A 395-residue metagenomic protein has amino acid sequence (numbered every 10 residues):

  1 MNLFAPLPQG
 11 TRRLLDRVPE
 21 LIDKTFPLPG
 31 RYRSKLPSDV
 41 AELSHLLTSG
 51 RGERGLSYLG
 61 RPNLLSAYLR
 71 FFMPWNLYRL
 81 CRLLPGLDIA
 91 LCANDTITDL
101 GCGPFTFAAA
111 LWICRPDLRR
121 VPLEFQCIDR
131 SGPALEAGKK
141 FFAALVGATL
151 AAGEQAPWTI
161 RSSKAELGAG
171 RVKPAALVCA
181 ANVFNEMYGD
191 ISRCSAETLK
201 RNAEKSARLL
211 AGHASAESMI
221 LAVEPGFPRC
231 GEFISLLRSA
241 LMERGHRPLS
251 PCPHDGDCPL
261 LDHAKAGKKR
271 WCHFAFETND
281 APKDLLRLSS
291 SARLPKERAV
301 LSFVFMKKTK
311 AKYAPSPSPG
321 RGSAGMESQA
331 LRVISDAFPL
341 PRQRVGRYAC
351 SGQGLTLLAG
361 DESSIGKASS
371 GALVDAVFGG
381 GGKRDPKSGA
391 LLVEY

Functional and structural regions predicted by a protein language model:
M1-R54: N-terminal auxiliary segments of SAM/dcSAM-dependent transferases
R54-P85: Class I SAM-dependent methyltransferase Rossmann-like catalytic core, especially the SAM/SAH-binding loop
P104-R120: Conserved SAM-binding loop of SAM-dependent methyltransferases across substrates and taxa, primarily the Class I
A137-V172: S-adenosyl-L-methionine
A176-L199: A short SAM/SAH-binding and catalytic strip from SAM-dependent methyltransferases
E197-E217: A short glycine-rich, Lys/Arg-flanked "PGG" loop and its adjoining helix->strand segment in the class I
A216-E224: Conserved beta-strand signature within the Rossmann-like core of class I S-adenosyl-L-methionine
P282-Y395: C-terminal lobe and adjacent flexible extensions of AdoMet/dcAdoMet transferase-like proteins
